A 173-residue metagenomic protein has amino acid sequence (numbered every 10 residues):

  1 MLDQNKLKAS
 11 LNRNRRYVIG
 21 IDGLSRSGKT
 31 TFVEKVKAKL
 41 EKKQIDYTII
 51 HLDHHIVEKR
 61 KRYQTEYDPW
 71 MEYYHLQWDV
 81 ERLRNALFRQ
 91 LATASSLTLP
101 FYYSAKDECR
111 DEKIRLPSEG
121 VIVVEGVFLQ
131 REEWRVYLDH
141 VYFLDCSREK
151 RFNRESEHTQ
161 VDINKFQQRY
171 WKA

Functional and structural regions predicted by a protein language model:
M1-G20: Extreme N-terminal, non-catalytic leader segments that precede Walker-type/kinase nucleotide-binding cores
R26: Walker A (P-loop) phosphate-binding loop of P-loop NTPases
K29: Conserved lysine of the Walker
F32: Hydrophobic positions on the alpha1 helix immediately C-terminal to the Walker A/P-loop
K43-R60: Short beta-strand-centered segment that lines the nucleotide-binding/catalytic pocket of NTP-utilizing
V57-K106, V121: Conserved nucleotide-sensing/catalytic segment adjacent to the nucleotide-binding pocket in NTP-handling enzymes
K106-H158: ATP-dependent NMP and nucleoside kinases share a basic, alpha-helical "lid"
R131, V136, T159-A173: Small-molecule kinase domains that catalyze NTP-dependent phosphoryl transfer to phosphate-bearing small molecules
